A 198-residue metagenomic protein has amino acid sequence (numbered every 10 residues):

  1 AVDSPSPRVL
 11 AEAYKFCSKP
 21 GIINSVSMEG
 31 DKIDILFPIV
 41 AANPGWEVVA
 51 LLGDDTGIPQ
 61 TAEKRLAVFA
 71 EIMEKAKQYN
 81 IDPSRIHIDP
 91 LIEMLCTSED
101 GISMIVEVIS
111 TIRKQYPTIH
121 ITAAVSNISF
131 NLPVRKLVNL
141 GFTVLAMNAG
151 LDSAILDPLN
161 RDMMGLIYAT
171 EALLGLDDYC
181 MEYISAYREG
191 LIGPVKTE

Functional and structural regions predicted by a protein language model:
A1-S6, G21-G30, D100: Catalytic beta/alpha-barrel core
E12, S18-A50: Active-site-proximal beta-alpha core segment in soluble small-molecule metabolic enzymes
L36, N43-I192: Catalytic alpha/beta core domains of metabolic enzymes, predominantly
K196-E198: Terminal or standalone catalytic/regulatory effector modules within metabolic enzymes and repeat proteins
